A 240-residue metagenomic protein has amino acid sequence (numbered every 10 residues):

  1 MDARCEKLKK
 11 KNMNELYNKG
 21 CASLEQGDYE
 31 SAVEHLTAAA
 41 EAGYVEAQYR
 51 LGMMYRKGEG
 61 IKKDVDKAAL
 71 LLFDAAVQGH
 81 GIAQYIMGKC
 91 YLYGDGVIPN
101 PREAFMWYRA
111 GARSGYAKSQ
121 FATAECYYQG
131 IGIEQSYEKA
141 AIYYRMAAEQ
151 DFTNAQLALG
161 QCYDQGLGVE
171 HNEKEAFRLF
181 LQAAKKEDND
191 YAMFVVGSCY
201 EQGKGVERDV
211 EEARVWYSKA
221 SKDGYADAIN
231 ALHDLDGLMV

Functional and structural regions predicted by a protein language model:
M1-A3, D28-S31, L157-A158, M193-V195 (+1 more regions): Disordered, low-complexity tails and leader-like regions
D2-M13, K219-V240: Terminal, low-structured helical/coil segments at or just beyond the last alpha-helical repeat
C5-E6, Y49-L51, K57, G79 (+6 more regions): Positively charged, low-complexity intrinsically disordered regions
K11, E41-Y44, K57-E59, D64 (+13 more regions): Short helix-capping/linker turns of helical repeat alpha-solenoids
N12-A42, K57: Alpha-helical segment of the N-proximal tetratricopeptide repeat
L16-S23, R50-K57, L71, I86-Y93 (+7 more regions): Hydrophobic face of amphipathic alpha-helices that form TPR/SEL1-like repeat modules and related alpha-solenoid
E25-H35, K62-D74, I98-A110, E134-Y143 (+2 more regions): Structural signature of tandem alpha-helical TPR/SEL1-like repeats, specifically the intra-repeat loop/turn
A32, A39-A40, A47, A68 (+15 more regions): Small-residue (primarily alanine) positions within well-ordered alpha-helices, especially packing/interaction faces
